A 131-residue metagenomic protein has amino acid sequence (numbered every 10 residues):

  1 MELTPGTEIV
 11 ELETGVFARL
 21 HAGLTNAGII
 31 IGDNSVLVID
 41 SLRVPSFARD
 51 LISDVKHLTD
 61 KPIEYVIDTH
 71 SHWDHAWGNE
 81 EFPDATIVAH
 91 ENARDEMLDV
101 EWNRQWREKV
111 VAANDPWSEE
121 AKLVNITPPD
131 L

Functional and structural regions predicted by a protein language model:
M1-E11, I63, P116-P128: Short, basic/low-complexity N-terminal boundary segments at the transition from targeting/disordered tails
G6-D54: Conserved beta-strand hairpin/beta-sheet module of binuclear metal-dependent hydrolase folds, prominently
V10, E80, D95: Flexible, active-site-adjacent loop/turn segments at secondary-structure boundaries
L24, D74, A93-D95: Surface-exposed, flexible loop/turn segments at secondary-structure boundaries
N26, P83, P129: Residues that flank catalytic or metal-binding motifs in active/ligand-binding sites
S35, S46-A89: Active-site metal-binding motif and surrounding structural segment of the metallo-beta-lactamase
R43-V44, E91-D95: Short, acidic/turn-prone active-site loops that include or flank metal/cofactor- and phosphate-binding residues
L98-L131: Metallo-beta-lactamase
